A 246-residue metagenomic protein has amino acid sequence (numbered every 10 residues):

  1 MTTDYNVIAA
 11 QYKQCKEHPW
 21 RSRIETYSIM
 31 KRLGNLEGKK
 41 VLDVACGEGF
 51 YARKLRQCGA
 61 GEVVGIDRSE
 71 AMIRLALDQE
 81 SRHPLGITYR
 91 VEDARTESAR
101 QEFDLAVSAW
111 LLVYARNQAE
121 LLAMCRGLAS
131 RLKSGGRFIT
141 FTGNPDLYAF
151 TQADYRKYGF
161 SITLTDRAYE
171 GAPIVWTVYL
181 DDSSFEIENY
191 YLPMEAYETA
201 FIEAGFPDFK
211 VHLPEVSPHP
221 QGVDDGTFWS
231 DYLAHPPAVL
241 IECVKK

Functional and structural regions predicted by a protein language model:
M1-L36, F50, K54: Conserved class I S-adenosyl-L-methionine
G38-K40: Nucleotide donor/acceptor-binding cores
L42-V44, E48-T96: Class I SAM-dependent methyltransferase SAM/SAH-binding core
S98-A106: A short acidic, Gly/Pro-enriched loop at the edge of an enzyme's catalytic core that lines a small-molecule cofactor
L105-A119: A short SAM/SAH-binding and catalytic strip from SAM-dependent methyltransferases
L122-S134: A short glycine-rich, Lys/Arg-flanked "PGG" loop and its adjoining helix->strand segment in the class I
I139-T199: SAM-dependent methyltransferase
A200-K246: C-terminal lobe and adjacent flexible extensions of AdoMet/dcAdoMet transferase-like proteins
